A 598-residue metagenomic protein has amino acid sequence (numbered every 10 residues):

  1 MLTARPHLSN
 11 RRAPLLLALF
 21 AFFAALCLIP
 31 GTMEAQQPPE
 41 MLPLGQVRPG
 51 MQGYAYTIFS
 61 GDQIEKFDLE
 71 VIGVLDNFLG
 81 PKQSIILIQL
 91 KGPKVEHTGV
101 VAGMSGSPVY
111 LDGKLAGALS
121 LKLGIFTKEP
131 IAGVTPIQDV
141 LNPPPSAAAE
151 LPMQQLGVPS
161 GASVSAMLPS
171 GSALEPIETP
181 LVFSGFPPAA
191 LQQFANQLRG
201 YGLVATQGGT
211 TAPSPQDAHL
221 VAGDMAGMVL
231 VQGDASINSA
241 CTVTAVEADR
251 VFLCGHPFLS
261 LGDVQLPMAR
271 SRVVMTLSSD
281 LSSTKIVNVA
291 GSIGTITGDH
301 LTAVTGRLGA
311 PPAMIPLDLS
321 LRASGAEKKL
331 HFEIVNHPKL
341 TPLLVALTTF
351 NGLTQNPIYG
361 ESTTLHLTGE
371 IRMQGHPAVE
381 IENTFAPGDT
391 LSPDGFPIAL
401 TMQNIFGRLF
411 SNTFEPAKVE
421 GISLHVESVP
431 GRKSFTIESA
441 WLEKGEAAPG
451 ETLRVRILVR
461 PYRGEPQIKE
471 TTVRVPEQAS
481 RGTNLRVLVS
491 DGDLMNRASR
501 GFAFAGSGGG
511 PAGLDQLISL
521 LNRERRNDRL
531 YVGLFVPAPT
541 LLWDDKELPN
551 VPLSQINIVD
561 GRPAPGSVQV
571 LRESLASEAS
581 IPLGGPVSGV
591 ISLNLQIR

Functional and structural regions predicted by a protein language model:
M1-R12: N-terminal secretory signal peptides that target proteins for export/translocation
R5, G31-E34: Serine/threonine-rich, low-complexity intrinsically disordered segments
R11-P14, P143: A generic signature of intrinsically disordered, low-complexity regions enriched in glycine/proline and charged/polar
L15-L16, H97: Hydrophobic alpha-helical segments, principally membrane-spanning helices and signal/leader peptides
L17-P30: Bacterial N-terminal signal peptides
M33-R598: Terminal presequence/propeptide segments associated with secretion/organelle targeting and zymogen/polyprotein
